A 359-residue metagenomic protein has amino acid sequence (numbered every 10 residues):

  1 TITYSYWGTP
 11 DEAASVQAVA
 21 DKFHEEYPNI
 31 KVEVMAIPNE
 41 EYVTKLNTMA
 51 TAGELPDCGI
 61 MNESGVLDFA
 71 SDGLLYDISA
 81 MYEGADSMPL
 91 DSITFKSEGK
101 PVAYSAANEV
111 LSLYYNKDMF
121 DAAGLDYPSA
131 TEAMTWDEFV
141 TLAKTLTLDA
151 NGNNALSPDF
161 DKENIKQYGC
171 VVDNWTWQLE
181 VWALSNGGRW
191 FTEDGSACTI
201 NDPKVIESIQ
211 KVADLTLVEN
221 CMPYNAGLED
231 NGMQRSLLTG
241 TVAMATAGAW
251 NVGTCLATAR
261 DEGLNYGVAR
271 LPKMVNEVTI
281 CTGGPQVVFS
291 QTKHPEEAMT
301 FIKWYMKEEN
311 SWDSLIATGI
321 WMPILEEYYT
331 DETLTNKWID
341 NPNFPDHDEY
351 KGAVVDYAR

Functional and structural regions predicted by a protein language model:
I2-A18, E109, W177: Extracytoplasmic "Venus flytrap"
A18, K22-L90, K96, A103 (+2 more regions): Extracytoplasmic "Venus flytrap"/periplasmic binding protein-like
M61-G65, D230, A247-C255: Beta->alpha turn/N-cap motifs
N62-Y114, D121, D137-L142, S157-N164 (+3 more regions): Hinge/lid segment of periplasmic solute-binding proteins
F69-L74, D91-S129, V171-D194, I280-V288 (+1 more regions): Periplasmic solute-binding protein
Y76-P89, S129-E132, D159-G169, G188-S208 (+3 more regions): Short, solvent-exposed loop/beta-turn-alpha elements that line the ligand-binding surface or hinge of extracytoplasmic
V140-K144, D194-A226, L271: Glycine-centered hinge/linker elements that transmit conformational signals in sensory and ligand-binding systems
N251-E262, M274-R359: C-terminal lobe and pocket-closing loops of periplasmic/extracytoplasmic Venus-flytrap solute-binding proteins
